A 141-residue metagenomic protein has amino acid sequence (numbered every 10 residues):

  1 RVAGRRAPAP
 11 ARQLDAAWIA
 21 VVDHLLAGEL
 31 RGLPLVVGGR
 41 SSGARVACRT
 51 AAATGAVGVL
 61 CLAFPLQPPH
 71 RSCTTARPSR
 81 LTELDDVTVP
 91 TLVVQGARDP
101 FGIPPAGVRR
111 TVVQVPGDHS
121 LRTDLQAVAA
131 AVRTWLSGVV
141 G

Functional and structural regions predicted by a protein language model:
R1-P34, R80, Q114: Serine-hydrolase catalytic machinery in alpha/beta-hydrolase-like enzymes
P34-G39, L62: Short beta-strand immediately N-terminal to the catalytic nucleophile in serine-hydrolase-like folds
G39-G43, A47: Gly/Ala-rich beta-loop-alpha elbow adjacent to hydrolase catalytic centers
V46-T50, H70: Hydrolases whose catalytic domains are alpha/beta-hydrolase-1, hotdog thioesterase, or metallo-beta-lactamase-like
G55-P68: A conserved short beta-strand
D86-V87, V93-Q95, Q114: Short beta-strand/loop motif that positions the catalytic acidic residue of the alpha/beta-hydrolase fold
G96, P100-P105, R122: Conserved alpha/beta-hydrolase "acid-adjacent" motif
G117-A129: Catalytic histidine-centered segment of alpha/beta-hydrolase-like enzymes
